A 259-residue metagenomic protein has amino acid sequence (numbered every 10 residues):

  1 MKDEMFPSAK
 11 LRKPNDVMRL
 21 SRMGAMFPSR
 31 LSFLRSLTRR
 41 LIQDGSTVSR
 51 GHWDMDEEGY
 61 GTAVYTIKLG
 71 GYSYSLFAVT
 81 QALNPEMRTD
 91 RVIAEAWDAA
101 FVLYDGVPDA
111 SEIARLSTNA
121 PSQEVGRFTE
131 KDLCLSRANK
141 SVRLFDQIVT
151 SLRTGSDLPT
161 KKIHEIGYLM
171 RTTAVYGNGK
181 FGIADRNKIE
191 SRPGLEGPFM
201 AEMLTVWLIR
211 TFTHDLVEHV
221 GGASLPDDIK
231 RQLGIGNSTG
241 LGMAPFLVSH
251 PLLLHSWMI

Functional and structural regions predicted by a protein language model:
K2-L20, E95-I259: Mixed-charge, Lys/Arg-enriched low-complexity segments
R22-R50: Amphipathic alpha-helical segments
R30, R35, E58-A63, E202 (+1 more regions): N-terminal low-hydrophobic presequence detector
R39-A96: Amphipathic, interaction-prone secondary-structure segments
